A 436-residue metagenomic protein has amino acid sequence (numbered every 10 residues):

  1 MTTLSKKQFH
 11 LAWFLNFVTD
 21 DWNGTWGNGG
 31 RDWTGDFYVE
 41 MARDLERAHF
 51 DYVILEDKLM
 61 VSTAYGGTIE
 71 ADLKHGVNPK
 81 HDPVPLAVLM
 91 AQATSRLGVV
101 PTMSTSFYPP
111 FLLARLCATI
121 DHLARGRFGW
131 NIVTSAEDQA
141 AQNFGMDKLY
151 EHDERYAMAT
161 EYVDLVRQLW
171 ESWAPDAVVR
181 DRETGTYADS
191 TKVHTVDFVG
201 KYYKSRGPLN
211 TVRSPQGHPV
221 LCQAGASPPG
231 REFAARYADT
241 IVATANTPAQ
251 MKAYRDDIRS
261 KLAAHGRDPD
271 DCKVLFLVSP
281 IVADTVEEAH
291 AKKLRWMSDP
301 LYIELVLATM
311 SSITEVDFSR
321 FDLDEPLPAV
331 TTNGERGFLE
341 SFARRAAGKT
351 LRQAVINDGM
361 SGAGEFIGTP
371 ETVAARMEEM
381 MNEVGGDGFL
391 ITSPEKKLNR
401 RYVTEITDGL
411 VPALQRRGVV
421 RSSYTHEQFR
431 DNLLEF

Functional and structural regions predicted by a protein language model:
M1-A93, Q216-P219, F342: N-terminal beta1-alpha1-beta2 module of alpha/beta enzyme domains
T2-T19, D153-Q216, N246-D256, S260-M381 (+1 more regions): An alpha-helical appendage that flanks or caps ligand/catalytic pockets
L4-K6, E46-R47, V88-S95, D121-R127 (+2 more regions): Acidic (Asp/Glu)-rich catalytic clusters
F9-W13, V53-L55, L97-M103, G126-I132 (+4 more regions): Hydrophobic faces of well-ordered beta-strands that scaffold small-molecule active sites in alpha/beta enzyme cores
L11, L45, H49, M90 (+8 more regions): Conserved, mostly hydrophobic/aromatic
N23-D36, T102-F111, D147-L149, P215-P228 (+2 more regions): Active-site mouth loops of central-metabolism enzymes
E70-V99, A263-H265, V403-S422: Alpha-helix-loop-beta-strand connector modules within alpha/beta enzyme cores
A93, G98-N143, Y150, M158-Y162: Hydrophobic or amphipathic alpha-helical targeting/insertion segments
